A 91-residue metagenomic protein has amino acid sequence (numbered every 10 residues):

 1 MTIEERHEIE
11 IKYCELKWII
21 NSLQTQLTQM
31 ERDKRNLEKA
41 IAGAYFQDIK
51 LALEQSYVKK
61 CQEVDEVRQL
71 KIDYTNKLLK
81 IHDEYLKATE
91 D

Functional and structural regions predicted by a protein language model:
M1-E31: Short, charge/polar-rich alpha-helical segments
T2, R6, K34, A44-F46 (+2 more regions): Functionally constrained cores in energy, signaling, and assembly domains
I3, K80-D91: Short acidic DE-rich linear segments
I20-L27, S56-E84: Amphipathic alpha-helical coiled-coil segments
T25-C61: Short E/K-rich amphipathic alpha-helical oligomerization segments
G43-Q47, L78, D91: Compositionally biased non-globular segments, especially hydrophobic aliphatic-rich helices of signal peptides
